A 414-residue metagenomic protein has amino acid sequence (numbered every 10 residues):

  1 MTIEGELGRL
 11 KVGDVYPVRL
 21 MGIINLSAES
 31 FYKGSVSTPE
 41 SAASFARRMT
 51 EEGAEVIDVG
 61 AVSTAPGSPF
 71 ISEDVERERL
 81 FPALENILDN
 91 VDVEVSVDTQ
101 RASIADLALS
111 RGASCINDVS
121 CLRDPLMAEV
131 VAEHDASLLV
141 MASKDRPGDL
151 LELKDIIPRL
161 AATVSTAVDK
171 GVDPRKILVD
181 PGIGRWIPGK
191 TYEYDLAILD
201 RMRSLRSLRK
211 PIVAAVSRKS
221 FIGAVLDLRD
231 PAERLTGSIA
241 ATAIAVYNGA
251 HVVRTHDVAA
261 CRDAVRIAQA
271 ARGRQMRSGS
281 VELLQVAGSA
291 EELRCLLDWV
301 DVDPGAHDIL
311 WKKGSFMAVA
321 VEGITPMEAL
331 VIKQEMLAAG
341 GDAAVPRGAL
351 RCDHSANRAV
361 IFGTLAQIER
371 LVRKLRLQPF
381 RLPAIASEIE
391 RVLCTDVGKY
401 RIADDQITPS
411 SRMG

Functional and structural regions predicted by a protein language model:
M1-A28, L228, R272-K312, N357 (+1 more regions): N-terminal amphipathic alpha-helix/helix-capping segment at the start of soluble metabolic enzymes
M1-T2, R9, D298-T395: N-terminal accessory interaction module
I3-R9, F31-R48, T64-N86, A102 (+7 more regions): Active-site-adjacent loop and "lid" segments of alpha/beta metabolic enzymes
K11-V15, D89, V131-A132, G171 (+4 more regions): Solvent-exposed alpha-helices and their adjacent loops that cap or buttress functional pockets in soluble metabolic
R19-I24, T50, I57-V59, V95-V97 (+8 more regions): Hydrophobic faces of well-ordered beta-strands that scaffold small-molecule active sites in alpha/beta enzyme cores
R47, V91-E94: Flavin-dependent oxidoreductase catalytic cores
E51-A54, D92, A113, D135 (+3 more regions): A structural motif
V172-P174, D180-P181, S207, N248 (+1 more regions): Short gly/pro-enriched beta-turn/loop segments at secondary-structure junctions
